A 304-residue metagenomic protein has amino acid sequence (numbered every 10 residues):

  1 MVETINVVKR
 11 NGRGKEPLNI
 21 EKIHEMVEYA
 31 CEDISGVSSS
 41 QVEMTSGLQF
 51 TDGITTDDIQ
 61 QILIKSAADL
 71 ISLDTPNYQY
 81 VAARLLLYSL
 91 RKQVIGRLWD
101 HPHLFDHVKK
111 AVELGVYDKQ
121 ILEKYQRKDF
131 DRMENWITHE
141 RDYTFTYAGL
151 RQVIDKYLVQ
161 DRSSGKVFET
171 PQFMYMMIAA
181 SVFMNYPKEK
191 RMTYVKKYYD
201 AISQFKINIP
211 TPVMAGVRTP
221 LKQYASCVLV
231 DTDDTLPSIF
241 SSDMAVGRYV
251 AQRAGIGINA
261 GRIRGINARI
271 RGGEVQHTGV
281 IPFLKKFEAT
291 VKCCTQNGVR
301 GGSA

Functional and structural regions predicted by a protein language model:
M1-A304: Extended catalytic cores of very large enzyme megasubunits
